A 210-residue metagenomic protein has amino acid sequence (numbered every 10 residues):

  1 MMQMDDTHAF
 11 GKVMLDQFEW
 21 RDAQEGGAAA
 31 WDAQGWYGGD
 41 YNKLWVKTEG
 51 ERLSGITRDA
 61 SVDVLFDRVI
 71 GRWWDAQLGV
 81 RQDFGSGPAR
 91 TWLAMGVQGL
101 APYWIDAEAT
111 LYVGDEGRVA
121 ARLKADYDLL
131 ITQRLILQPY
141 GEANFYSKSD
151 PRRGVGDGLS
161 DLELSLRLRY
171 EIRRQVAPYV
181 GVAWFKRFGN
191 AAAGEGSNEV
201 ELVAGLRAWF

Functional and structural regions predicted by a protein language model:
M1-I56, A60, V64, R68 (+1 more regions): Outer-membrane beta-barrel initiation region
A9-G11, G27-W31, R58-V62, A89-L93 (+3 more regions): Residues that define the transmembrane beta-barrel architecture of outer-membrane proteins
K12-R21, N42-L53, V62, W74-F84 (+4 more regions): Transmembrane beta-strand segments that form the barrel wall of outer-membrane beta-barrel proteins
A33, V64, M95, L123-A125 (+2 more regions): Membrane-embedded beta-strands of outer-membrane beta-barrel proteins, especially the hydrophobic/small aromatic
Y37-G39, R68, G99, L111-V113 (+3 more regions): Residue-level signature of outer-membrane beta-barrel architecture
D40-V46, R72-A76, Y103-A107, L129-L137 (+2 more regions): Repeated loop/turn-to-beta-strand initiation elements of outer-membrane beta-barrel proteins
A89-S149: Detector for outer-membrane/organellar transmembrane beta-barrel domains, recognizing the amphipathic beta-strand
S165-E171, S197-F210: Outer-membrane beta-barrel "beta-signal"
